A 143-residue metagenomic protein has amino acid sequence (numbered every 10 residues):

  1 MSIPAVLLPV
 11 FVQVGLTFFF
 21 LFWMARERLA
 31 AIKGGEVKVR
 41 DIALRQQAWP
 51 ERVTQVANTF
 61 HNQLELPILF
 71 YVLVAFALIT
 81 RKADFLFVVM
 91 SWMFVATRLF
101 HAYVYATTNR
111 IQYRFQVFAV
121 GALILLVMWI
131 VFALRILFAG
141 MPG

Functional and structural regions predicted by a protein language model:
V6-W23: Alpha-helical transmembrane segments
V12-G15, W92-A96, Q116, L123: Hydrophobic residues within alpha-helical transmembrane segments of multi-pass solute transporters/permease subunits
R26-K33, R110, L137-M141: Transmembrane helix-loop junctions in multipass membrane proteins, especially transporters and channels
E27-A57: Cytosolic, membrane-interface loops and tails of multi-pass inner-membrane proteins
H61-F76: Core segments of transmembrane alpha-helices that mediate helix-helix packing or line hydrophobic substrate/ligand
V72-A96: Short alpha-helical packing/oligomerization segments
F100-I124: Interfacial loop-to-transmembrane junctions
M128-G143: Juxtamembrane boundary at the C-terminal end of a transmembrane helix
